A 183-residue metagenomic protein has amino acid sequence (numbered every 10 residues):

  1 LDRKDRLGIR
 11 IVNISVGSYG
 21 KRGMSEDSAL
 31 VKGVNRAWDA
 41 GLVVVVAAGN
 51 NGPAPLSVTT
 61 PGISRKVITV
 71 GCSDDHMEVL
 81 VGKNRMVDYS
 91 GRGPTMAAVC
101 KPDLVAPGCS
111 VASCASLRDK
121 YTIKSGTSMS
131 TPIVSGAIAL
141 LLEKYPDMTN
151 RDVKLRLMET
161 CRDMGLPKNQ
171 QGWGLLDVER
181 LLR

Functional and structural regions predicted by a protein language model:
L1-K66, M96-V99, A115-T131, Q170: Substrate-binding/access-modulating region of protease and related hydrolase catalytic domains
L1-L7, D75, R92-V99, L140-M148 (+1 more regions): Flexible, small-residue-rich helix->loop connector segments that border functional cores
G8, Q171-R183: C-terminal domain-closing interface element
V12, S57-T60, G108-Q171: Hydrolase catalytic cores
G17-Y19, A48-G52, S73-H76, S110 (+1 more regions): Acidic, glycine-rich active-site loops and adjacent beta-strand->loop/helix elements that engage anionic groups
V43-V45, T69-V70, V105, A112: Structural detector of well-ordered beta-strand residues that form the stable sheet scaffold of enzyme domains
T60-E78: Structural recognition of alpha->loop->beta junctions
D75-L80, V87-M129: Catalytic-core environment of secreted peptidases
